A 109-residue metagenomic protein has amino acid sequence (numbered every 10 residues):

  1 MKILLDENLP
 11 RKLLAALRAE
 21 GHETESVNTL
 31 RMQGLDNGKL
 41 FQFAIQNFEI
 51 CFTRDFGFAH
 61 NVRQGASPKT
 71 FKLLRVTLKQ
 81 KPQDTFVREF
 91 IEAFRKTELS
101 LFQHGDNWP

Functional and structural regions predicted by a protein language model:
M1, E92-P109: Charged phosphate-binding loop/patch that engages nucleotide di/tri-phosphates or the phosphate backbone of nucleic
K2-I50: N-terminal first-folded block
L5-D6, T53-R54, R75: Small/polar loops that bind or transfer phosphate-bearing groups
A16, E20-H22, T29, A59-R63 (+2 more regions): Solvent-exposed interaction patches of small proteins and small membrane subunits
E25, F52, K72-L74: Hydrophobic/aromatic beta-strand patches that form the interior of the parallel beta-sheet core in alpha/beta enzyme
S26, R75-T77, P109: Structural signal for conserved beta-strand scaffold positions within catalytic alpha/beta enzyme cores
A44-Q64: Acidic, metal-binding active-site segment of PIN/NYN-like and related structure-specific nucleases
A59-A93: Mid-chain, well-packed structural core segment of small domains
